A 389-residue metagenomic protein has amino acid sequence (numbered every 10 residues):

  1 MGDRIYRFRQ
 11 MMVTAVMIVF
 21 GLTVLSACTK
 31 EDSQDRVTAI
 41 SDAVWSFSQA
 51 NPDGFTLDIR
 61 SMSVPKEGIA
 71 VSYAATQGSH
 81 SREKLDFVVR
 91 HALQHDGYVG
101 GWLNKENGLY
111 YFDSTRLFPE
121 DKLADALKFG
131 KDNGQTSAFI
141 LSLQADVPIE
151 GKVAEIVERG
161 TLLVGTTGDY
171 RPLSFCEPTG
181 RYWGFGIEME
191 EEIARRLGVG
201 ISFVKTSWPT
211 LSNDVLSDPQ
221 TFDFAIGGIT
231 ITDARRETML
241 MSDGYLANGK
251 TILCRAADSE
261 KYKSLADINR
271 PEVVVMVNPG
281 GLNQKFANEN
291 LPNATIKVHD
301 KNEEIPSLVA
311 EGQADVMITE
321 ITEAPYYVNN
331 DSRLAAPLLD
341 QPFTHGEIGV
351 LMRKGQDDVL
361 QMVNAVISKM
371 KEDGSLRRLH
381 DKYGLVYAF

Functional and structural regions predicted by a protein language model:
V24-A27: C-terminal motif of bacterial Sec signal peptides marking the signal peptidase cleavage site
K152, L282-K297, A335-D340, I367-F389: Ligand-binding clefts/hinges and TM-proximal coupling segments of bilobed small-molecule sensing domains
R159-G184: Short glycine-rich His-centered loop
L163, G198-G200, S217-G227, E272-V274 (+3 more regions): Alpha-to-beta junction loops
T166-Y170, V204-P209, Q220-T232, R255 (+5 more regions): Beta->alpha turn/N-cap motifs
I187, E191, R195, G200-D267 (+2 more regions): Acidic, polar ligand-binding/catalytic clefts
T210-N213, G228-R236, K285-E289, A310-T344: A ligand-binding cleft/hinge motif common to bilobed small-molecule-binding domains
L246-C254, I321-S368, V386-F389: Periplasmic-binding protein-like
